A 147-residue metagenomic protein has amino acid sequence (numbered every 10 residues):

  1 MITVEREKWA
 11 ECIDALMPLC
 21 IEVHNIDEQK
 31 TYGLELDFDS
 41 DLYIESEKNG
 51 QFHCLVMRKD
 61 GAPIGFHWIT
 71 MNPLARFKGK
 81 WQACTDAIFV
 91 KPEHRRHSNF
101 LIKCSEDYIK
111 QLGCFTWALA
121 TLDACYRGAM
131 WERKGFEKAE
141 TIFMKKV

Functional and structural regions predicted by a protein language model:
M1-L19: A short beta-loop-alpha structural element at the N-terminal edge of CoA-dependent acyl/N-acetyltransferase catalytic
I21-L42: Conserved GNAT-fold acetyl-CoA-binding loop/helix
I44-V56: A short helix-loop-beta-strand connector motif used in the catalytic cores of GNAT acetyltransferases and, in some
V56, A62-M71: Conserved beta-strand in the GNAT
C84-R96: A short, internal acetyl-CoA/4′-phosphopantetheine-binding micro-motif in the GNAT/acyltransferase core
R95-D107: Conserved acetyl-CoA-binding loop-helix of GNAT-fold acetyltransferases
Q111-T121: Conserved GNAT acetyl-CoA-binding A-motif
L119-T141: Conserved active-site alpha-helix within GNAT-family acetyltransferase domains
